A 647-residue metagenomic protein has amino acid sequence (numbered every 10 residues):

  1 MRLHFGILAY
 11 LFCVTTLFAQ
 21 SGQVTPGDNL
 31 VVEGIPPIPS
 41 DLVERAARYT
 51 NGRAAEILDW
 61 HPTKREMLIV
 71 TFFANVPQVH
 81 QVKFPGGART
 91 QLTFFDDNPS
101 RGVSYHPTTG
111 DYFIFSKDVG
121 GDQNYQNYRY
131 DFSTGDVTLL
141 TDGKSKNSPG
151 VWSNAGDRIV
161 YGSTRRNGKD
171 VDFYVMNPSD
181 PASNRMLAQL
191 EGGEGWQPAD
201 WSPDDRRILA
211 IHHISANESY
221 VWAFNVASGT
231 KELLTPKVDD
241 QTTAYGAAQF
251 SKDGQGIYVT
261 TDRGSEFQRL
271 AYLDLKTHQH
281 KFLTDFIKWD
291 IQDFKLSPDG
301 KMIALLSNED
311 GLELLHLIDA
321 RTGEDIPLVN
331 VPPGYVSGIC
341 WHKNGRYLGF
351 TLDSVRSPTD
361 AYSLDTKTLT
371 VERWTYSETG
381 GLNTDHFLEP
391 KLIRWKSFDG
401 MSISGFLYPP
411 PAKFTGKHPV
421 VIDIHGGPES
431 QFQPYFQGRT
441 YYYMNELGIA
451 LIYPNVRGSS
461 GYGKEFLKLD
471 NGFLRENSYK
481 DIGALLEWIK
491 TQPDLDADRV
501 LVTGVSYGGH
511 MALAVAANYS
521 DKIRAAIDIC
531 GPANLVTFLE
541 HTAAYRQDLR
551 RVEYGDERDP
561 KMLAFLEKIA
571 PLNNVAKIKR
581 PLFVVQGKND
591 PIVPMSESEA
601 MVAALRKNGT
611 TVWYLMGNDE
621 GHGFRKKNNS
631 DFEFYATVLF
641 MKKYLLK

Functional and structural regions predicted by a protein language model:
V31-A55, G86-R89: A short helix->beta-strand "capping" segment at the edge of beta-propeller domains
N51-V70, D96-K117, N127, K144-R165 (+13 more regions): Conserved beta-propeller blade repeats
N75-H80, D122-Y128, G168-Y174, A216-W222 (+3 more regions): Structural motif
K83-G87, D131-G135, N177-P181, N225-G229 (+3 more regions): Short loop/turn segments that connect beta-strands within beta-propeller blades
R373-T415: N-terminal cap/lid segment of alpha/beta-hydrolase-fold proteins
P409, G416-G426: Short beta-strand element of the alpha/beta-hydrolase
P428-Y441, V456, S596-E597: The serine-hydrolase catalytic nucleophile loop
E446, Y453-K647: Active-site-proximal cap/loop segments of hydrolase catalytic domains
